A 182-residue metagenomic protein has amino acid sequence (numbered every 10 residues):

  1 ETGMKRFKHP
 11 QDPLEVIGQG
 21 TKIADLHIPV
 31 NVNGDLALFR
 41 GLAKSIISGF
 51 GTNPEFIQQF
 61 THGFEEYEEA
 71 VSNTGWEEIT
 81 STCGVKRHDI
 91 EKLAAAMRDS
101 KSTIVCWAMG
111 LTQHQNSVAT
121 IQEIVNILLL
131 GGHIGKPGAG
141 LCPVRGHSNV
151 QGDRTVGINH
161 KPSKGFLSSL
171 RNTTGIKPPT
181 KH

Functional and structural regions predicted by a protein language model:
E1-S148, V156, L170-H182: Cofactor-pocket helix-loop regions in the catalytic cores of large enzyme subunits
G157-P162: Flexible, surface-exposed loop regions and adjacent strand-edge segments of Gram-negative outer-membrane beta-barrel
